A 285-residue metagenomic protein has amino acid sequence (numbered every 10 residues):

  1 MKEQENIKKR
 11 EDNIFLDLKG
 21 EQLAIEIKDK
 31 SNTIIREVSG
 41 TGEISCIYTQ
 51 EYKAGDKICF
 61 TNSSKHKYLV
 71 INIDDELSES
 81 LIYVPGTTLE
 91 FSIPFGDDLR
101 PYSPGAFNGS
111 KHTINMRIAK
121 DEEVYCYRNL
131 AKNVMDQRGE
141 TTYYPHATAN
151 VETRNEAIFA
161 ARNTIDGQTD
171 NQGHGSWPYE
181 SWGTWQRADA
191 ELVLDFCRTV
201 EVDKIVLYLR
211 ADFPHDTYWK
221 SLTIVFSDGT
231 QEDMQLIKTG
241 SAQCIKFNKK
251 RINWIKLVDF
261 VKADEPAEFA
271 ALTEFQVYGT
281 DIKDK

Functional and structural regions predicted by a protein language model:
M1-F15: N-terminal amphipathic/basic-hydrophobic helices that include classical n-h-c signal peptides and signal-anchor
F15-N62, H66-Y68, N72-D195, P214-T217 (+1 more regions): Disordered, acidic Ser/Thr/Pro-rich linker "stalks" and the adjacent N-terminal cap of the next globular domain
K57-F60, K204-I205, L257: Hydrophobic beta-strand segments within beta-rich accessory/binding domains
Q186-D189, D212-K285: Trp- and acidic/polar-enriched beta-sheet ligand-binding modules for extracellular glycan and matrix recognition
L192-E201, F247-R251: Extracellular and analogous surface-interaction loops
V200-F213: A short beta-strand element within beta-rich, extracytoplasmic domains of secreted/secretory-pathway proteins
